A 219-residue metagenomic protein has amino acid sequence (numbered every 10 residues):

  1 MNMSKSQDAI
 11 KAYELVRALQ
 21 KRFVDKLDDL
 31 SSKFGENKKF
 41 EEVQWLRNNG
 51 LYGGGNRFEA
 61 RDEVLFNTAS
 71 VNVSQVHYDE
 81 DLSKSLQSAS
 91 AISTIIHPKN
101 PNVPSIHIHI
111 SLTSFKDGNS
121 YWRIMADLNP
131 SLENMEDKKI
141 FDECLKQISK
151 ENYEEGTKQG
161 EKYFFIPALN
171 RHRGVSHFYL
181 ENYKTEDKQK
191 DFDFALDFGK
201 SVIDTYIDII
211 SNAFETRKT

Functional and structural regions predicted by a protein language model:
N2-K84, D191-T219: Gly/Pro-rich turn-and-neighbor structural signature
S6, R61-E63, L86, K116-G118 (+1 more regions): Homeobox/homeodomain signature
L19, K39-E42, G54-N56, N67-S70 (+4 more regions): Generic structural motif recognizing short loop/turn segments at the entrances and edges of beta-strands
R22-F23, R47, Y52, E59 (+9 more regions): Residue-level detector of solvent-exposed, low-hydrophobicity positions
D29, K33, S111-T113, E143-L145: General N-terminal targeting signals
S70-K138: Aromatic- and glycine-enriched beta-alpha-beta binding-site module
G118-T219: Long, contiguous internal "core" modules enriched in hydrophobic/ aromatic residues
